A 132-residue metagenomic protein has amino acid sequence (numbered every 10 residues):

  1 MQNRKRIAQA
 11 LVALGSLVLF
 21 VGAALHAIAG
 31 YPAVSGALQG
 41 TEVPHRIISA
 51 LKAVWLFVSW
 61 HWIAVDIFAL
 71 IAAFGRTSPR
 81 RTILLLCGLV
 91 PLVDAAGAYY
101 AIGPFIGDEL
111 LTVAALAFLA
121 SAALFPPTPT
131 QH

Functional and structural regions predicted by a protein language model:
Q2-A8, Q39-R46: Helix-boundary and loop/linker segments of multi-pass membrane transporters
Q2-I7, A73-R80, T130-H132: Membrane-interface helix-boundary motifs at transmembrane edges
R4-F20, R80-G88: Interfacial segments of alpha-helical transmembrane regions
V12-A24, V113-A122: Alpha-helical transmembrane segments of integral membrane proteins, especially early/N-terminal helices
L17, V21-S35, P44-F74, L86-V93: Core segments of alpha-helical transmembrane spans in multipass integral membrane proteins
P32-L38, F105, P129-H132: A cytosolic-side transmembrane-helix exit/cap motif
E42-H45, G103-A115: Non-cytosolic membrane-interface motifs at loop->transmembrane helix junctions
G75-S78, L85, L92-L110, A123-T130: Membrane-helix boundary connector in multi-pass membrane proteins
